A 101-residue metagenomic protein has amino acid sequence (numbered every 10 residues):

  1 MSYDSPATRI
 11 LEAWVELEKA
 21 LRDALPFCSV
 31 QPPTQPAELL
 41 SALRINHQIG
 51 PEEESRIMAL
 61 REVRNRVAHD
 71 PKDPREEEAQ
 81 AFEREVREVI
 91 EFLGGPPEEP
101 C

Functional and structural regions predicted by a protein language model:
M1-Q48, E52-E62, E77-C101: Amphipathic alpha-helical interface elements
L60-K72: Short helix/strand-capping connector loops at secondary-structure junctions
